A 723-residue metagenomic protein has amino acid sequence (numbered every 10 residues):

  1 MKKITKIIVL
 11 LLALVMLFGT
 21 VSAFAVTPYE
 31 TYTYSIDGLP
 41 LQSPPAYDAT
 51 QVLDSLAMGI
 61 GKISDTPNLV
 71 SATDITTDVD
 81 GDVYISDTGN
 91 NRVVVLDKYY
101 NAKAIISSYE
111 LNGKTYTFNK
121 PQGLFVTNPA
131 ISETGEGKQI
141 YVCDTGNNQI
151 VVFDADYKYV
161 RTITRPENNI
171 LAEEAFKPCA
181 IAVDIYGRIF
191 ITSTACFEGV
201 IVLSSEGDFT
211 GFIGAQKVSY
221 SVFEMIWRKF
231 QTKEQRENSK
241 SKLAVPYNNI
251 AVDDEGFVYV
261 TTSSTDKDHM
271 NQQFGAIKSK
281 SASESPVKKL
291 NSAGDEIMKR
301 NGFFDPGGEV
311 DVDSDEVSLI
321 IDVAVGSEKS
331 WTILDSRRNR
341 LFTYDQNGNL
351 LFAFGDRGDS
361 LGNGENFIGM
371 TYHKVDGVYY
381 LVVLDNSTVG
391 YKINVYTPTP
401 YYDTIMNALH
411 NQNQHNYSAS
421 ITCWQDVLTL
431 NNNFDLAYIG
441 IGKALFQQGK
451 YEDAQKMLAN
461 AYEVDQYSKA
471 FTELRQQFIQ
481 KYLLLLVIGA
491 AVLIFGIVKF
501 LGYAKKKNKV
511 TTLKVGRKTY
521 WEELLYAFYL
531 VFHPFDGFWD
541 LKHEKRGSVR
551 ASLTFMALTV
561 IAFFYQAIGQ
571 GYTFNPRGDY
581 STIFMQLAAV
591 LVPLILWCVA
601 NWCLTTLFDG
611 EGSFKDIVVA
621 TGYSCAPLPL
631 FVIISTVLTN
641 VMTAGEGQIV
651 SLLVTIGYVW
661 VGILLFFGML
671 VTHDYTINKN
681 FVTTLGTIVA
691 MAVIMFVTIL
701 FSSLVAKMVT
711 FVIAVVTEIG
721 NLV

Functional and structural regions predicted by a protein language model:
L12-T20: Hydrophobic core
F24-A444: Eukaryotic scaffold repeat domains enriched in small/polar residues
H410, A444, A461-V464, F471 (+1 more regions): TPR/TPR-like alpha-solenoid repeats
A437, A470-F471: TPR alpha-solenoid repeat register
F446-S468: TPR/TPR-like (Sel1-like) alpha-helical repeat modules
I479-Y503: Selective detector of the "anchor" transmembrane alpha-helix that sits immediately C-terminal
R517-K615: Selected alpha-helical membrane-embedding segments in polytopic membrane proteins
F584-A588, W597-I699, S703: Hydrophobic alpha-helical transmembrane segments and adjacent short intramembrane/lumenal linkers of inner/organellar
